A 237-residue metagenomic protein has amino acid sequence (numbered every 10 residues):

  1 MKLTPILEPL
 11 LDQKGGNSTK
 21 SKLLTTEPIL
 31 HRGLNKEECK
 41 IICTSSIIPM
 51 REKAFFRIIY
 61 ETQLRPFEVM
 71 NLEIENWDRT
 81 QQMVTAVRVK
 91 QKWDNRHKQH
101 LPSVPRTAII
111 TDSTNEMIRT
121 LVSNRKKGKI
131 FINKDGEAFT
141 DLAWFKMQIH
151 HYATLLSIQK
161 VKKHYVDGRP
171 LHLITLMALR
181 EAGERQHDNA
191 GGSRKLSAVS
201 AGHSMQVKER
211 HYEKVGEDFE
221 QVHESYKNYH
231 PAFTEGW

Functional and structural regions predicted by a protein language model:
M1-I41: Flexible interdomain linker/hinge and immediately adjacent N-terminus of the catalytic tyrosine-recombinase domain
I6-L11, Q221-W237: C-terminal secondary-structure termini that scaffold catalytic or DNA-interacting sites
H31, T44-I48, I58, Q99 (+3 more regions): Residue-level marker of regulatory loop/turn positions in helix-turn-helix DNA-binding domains and in histidine
R32, K36-P66, M70: Basic, Lys/Arg- and aromatic-enriched nucleic-acid-binding interface segment
N71-T120: Conserved tyrosine-mediated DNA breakage-rejoining catalytic core shared by Y-recombinases
I110-P170: Active-site/catalytic core of tyrosine-dependent DNA strand-transfer enzymes
M147-V199, M205-Q206: Short, basic (Lys/Arg/His-rich) helix/loop patches that form interaction surfaces in the mid-to-C-terminal regions
A201-Y226: Catalytic-site neighborhood detector that most strongly recognizes the C-terminal catalytic loop/helix of tyrosine
